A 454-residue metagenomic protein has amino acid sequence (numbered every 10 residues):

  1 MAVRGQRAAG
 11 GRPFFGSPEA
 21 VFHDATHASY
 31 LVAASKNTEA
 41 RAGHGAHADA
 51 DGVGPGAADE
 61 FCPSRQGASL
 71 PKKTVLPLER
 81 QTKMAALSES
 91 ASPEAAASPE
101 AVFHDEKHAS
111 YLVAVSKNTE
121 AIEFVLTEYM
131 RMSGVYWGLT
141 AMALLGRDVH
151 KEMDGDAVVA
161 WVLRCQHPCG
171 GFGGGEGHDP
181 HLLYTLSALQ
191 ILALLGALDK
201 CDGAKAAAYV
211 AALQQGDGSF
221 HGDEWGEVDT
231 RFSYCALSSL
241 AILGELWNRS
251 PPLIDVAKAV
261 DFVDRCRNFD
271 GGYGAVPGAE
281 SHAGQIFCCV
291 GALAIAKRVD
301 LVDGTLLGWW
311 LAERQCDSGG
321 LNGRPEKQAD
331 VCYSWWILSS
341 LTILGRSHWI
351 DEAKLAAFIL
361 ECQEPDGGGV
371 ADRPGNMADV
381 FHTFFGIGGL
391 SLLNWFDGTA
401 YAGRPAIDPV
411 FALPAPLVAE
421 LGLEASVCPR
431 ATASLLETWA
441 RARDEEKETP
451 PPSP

Functional and structural regions predicted by a protein language model:
A2-E39, G54, D59-P454: Preference for long, amphipathic alpha-helical scaffolds in soluble/luminal domains and all-alpha bundles
H44-D51, D59: Acidic/polar hotspots within intrinsically disordered regions
